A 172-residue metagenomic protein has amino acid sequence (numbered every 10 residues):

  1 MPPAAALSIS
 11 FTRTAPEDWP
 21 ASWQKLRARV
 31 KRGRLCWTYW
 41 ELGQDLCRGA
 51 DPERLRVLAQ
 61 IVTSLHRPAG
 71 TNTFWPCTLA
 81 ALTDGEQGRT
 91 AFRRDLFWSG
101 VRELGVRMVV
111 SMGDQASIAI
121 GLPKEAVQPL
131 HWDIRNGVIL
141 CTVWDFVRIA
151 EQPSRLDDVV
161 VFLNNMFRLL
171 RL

Functional and structural regions predicted by a protein language model:
M1-L172: A polyanion-binding, active-site-adjacent surface
